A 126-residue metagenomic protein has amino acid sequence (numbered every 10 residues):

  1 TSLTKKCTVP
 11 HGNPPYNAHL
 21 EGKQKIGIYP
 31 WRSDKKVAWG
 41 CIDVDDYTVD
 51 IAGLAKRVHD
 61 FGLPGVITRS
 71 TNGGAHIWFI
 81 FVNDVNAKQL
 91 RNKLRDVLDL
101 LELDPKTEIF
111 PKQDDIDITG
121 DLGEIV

Functional and structural regions predicted by a protein language model:
T1-G73, I80-D96, L103-D104: Signature for HUH/AEP ssDNA processing cores
G73-H76, D121-G123: The conserved glycine-aromatic submotif of the RRM
L103-V126: Catalytic "initiation/cleavage/transfer" segments centered on a nucleophilic residue and adjacent nucleic-acid-engaging
